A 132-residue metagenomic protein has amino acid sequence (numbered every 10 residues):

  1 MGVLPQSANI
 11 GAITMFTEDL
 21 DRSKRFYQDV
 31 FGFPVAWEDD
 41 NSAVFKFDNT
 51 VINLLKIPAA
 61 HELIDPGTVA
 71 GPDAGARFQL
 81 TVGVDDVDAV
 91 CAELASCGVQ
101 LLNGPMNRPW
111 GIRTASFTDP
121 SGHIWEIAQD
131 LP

Functional and structural regions predicted by a protein language model:
M1-G11, P34-V82, C91-T118, Q129-P132: Vicinal oxygen chelate
T14: Polyanion-binding surface elements
T17-D19: Conserved beta-strand-loop-alpha-helix junction that forms the acyl-donor binding cleft
R22, V87-C91: Short, conserved charged micro-motifs
S23-Q28, L94, G122: Conserved active-site tyrosine of GNAT-family acetyltransferases
I124-I127: Short glycine-/small-residue motifs
